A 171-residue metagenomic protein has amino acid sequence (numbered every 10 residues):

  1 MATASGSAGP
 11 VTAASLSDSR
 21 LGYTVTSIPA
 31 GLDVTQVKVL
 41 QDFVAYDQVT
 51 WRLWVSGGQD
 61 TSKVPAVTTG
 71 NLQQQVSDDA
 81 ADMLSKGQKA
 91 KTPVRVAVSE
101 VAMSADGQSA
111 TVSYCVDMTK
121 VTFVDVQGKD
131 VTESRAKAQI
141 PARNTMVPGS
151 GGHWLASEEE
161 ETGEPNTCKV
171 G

Functional and structural regions predicted by a protein language model:
M1-V25, K169-G171: Amphipathic, hydrophobic N-terminal targeting peptides for secretion and organelle import
S5-A8, L21, A30, D106 (+2 more regions): Feature targets compositionally biased, intrinsically disordered low-complexity regions with long contiguous runs
A14-L16, Q36-V39, G107, V147: Short linear sequence motifs
D18-K89: Core segments of small alpha/beta cavity-forming domains
Q59-V170: Structured, amphipathic secondary-structure segments that form assembly/contact surfaces in multi-subunit
